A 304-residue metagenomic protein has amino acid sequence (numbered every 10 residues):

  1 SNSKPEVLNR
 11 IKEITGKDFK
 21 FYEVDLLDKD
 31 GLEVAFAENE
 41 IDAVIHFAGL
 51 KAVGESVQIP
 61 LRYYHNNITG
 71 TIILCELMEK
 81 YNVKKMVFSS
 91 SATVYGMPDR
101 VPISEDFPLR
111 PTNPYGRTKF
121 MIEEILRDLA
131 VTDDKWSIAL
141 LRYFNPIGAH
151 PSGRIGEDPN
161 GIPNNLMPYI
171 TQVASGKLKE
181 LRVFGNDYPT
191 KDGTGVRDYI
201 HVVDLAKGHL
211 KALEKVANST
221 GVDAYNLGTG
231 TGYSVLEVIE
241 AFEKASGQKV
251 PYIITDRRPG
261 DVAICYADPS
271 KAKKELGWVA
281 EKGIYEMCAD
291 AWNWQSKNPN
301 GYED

Functional and structural regions predicted by a protein language model:
S1-A149: N-terminal Rossmann-like NAD(P)+-binding domain of SDR-like oxidoreductases, especially those catalyzing
S1-N9, N145-N165, G176-R197: Short, flexible, glycine-rich and Lys/Arg-enriched loop motifs at helix boundaries that contact anionic partners
K20, V24, M167-D304: C-terminal substrate-binding subdomain of Rossmann-fold SDR/epimerase-dehydratase oxidoreductases
L27, K51, Y63, I162 (+2 more regions): Glycosyltransferase donor-binding loop in the core domain
F47, I68, V94, P114 (+7 more regions): Short glycine/serine/threonine-biased micro-segments
A52, I73, T93, D99 (+7 more regions): Short, flexible micro-motifs
Y64, F107, T112-F120, G156-N164 (+3 more regions): Short-chain dehydrogenase/reductase
